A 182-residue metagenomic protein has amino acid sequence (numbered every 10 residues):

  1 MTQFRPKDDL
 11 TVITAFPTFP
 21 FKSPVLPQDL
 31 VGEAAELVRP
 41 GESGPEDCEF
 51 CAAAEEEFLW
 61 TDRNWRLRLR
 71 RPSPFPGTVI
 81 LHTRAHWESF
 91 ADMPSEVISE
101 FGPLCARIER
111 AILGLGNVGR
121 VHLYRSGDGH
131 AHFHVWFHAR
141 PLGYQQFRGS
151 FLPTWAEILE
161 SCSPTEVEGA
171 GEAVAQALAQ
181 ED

Functional and structural regions predicted by a protein language model:
M1-H82: Active-site microenvironments that recognize anionic phosphate/pyrophosphate groups
K7-L30, P141-D182: C-terminal helix-cap and adjacent tail motif
R66-R68, G119-Y124: A short linear hydrophobic-aromatic micro-motif
S73-P76, R84-W87, L142-Y144: Short connector loops/turns at beta-strand edges and beta->alpha or beta->beta junctions
T78, Y124, D128-T154: Histidine-centered divalent-metal-coordination microenvironment in nucleic-acid enzymes
V79-G102, W155-S163: Short histidine-centered catalytic/ligand-binding loop motif
P94-G116: Long, well-ordered alpha-helical scaffolding segments within enzyme catalytic domains, especially pronounced
L113-V121, D182: Surface-exposed helix-capping loop/turn segments at secondary-structure junctions
